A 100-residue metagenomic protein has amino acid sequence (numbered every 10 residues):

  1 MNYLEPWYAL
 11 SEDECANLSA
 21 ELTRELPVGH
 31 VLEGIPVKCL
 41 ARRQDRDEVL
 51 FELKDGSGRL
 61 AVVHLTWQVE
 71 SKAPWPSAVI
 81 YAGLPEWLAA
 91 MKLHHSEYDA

Functional and structural regions predicted by a protein language model:
M1-L10, R46, L50, S57-W75: Charged interaction scaffolds used for protein-protein
M1-P36: Negatively charged, low-complexity tracts enriched in Asp/Glu with abundant Ser/Thr
E12, L22-H30, A41, L88 (+1 more regions): Generic secondary-structure transition motif, activating predominantly at the C-termini of alpha-helices
E25-S57: Amphipathic, interaction-prone secondary-structure segments
R59-A100: Helix-rich interaction surfaces within compact, conserved domain-sized segments that mediate assembly or partner
